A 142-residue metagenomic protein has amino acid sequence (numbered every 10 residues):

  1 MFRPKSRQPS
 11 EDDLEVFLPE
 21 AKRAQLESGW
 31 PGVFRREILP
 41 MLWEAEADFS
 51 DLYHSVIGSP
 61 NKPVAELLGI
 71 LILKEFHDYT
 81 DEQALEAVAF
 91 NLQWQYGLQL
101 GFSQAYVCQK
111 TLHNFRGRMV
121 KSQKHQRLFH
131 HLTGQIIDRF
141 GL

Functional and structural regions predicted by a protein language model:
M1-L42: Charged, often Cys/His-bearing segments associated with DNA-binding zinc-finger transcription factors
E27-G69, F76-H77: Basic, short loop/linker segments at the boundary and entry of helix-turn-helix/winged-helix-like folds
S59, G97-Q104: Catalytic micro-motifs at enzyme active sites that drive phosphoryl/nucleotidyl and oxygen chemistry
E66-I72, T111-F115: A general alpha-helix detector
H77-L85: Alpha-helix boundary/capping segments in eukaryotic regulatory proteins
A84-Y96, I136: DNA-recognition alpha helix
F102-L142: Active-site- or DNA-interface-adjacent structural scaffold in DNA-acting proteins
